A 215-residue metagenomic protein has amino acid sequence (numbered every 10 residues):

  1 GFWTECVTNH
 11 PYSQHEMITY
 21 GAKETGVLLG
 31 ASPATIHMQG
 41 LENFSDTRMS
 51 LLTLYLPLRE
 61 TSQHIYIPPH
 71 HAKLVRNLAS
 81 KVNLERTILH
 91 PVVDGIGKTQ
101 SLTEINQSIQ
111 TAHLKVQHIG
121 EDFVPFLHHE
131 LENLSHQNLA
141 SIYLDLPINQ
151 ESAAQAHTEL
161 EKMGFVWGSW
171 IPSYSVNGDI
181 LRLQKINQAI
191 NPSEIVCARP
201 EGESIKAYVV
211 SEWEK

Functional and structural regions predicted by a protein language model:
G1-E5, P11-Q14, I18, A22: Aromatic (often tryptophan-rich) hydrophobic motifs at membrane interfaces
G1-T8, Q137-P147: Conserved GNAT acetyl-CoA-binding A-motif
W3-E5, A22-F44, V166-G178: Conserved catalytic-core motifs of GNAT/GCN5-like acyltransferases
S32-I67, V176-G202: C-terminal "cap" of GNAT-fold acetyltransferases
I67-T99, V196-K215: Short, cationic low-complexity segments
T99, N106-V124: STAS-typified acidic loop motif
E130-H136: Long, compositionally biased intrinsically disordered regions
S152-W170: Amphipathic alpha-helical interaction surfaces in cytosolic regulatory modules
